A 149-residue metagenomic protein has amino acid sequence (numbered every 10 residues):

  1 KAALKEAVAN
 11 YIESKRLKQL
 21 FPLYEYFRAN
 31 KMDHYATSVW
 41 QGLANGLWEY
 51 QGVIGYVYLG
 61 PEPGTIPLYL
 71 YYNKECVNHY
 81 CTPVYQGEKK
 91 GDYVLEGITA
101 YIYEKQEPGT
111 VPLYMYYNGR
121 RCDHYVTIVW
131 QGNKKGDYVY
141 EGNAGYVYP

Functional and structural regions predicted by a protein language model:
A2-P149: Extracellular glycan-binding segments that recognize GlcNAc-based cell-wall polysaccharides
